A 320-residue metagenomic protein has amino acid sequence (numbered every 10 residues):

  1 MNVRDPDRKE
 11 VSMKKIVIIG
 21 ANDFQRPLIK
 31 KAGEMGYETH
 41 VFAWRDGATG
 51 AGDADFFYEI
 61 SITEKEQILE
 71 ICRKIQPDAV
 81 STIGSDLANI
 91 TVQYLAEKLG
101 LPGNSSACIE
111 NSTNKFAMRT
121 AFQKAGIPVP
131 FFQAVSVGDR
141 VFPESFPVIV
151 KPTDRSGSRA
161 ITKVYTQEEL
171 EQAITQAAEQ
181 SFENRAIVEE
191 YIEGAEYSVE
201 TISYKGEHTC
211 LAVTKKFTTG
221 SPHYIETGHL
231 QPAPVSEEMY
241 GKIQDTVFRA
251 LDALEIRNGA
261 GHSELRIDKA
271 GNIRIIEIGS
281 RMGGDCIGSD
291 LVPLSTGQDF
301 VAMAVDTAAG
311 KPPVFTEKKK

Functional and structural regions predicted by a protein language model:
D7-A107: ATP-binding N-terminal substructure of ATP-dependent carboxylate-amine bond-forming enzymes
A51-G52, D154-S158, K320: Short glycine-enriched loop/turn motifs at secondary-structure junctions
T113-I187, E193, K205, H229 (+2 more regions): Active-site nucleotide/adenylate-binding loops and adjacent lid/helix of ATP-dependent enzymes
K124, G138, M303-K320: Peripheral (often C-terminal) accessory segments that flank ATP-dependent C-N-forming ligase machineries
A177-R185, I192-A233, G241-I275, G279-G288 (+1 more regions): Phosphate-binding core of ATP-grasp and ATP-grasp-like enzymes
D290-M303: Gly/Ser/Thr-rich active-site loops/lids in small-molecule metabolic enzymes that frequently grip phosphoryl groups
